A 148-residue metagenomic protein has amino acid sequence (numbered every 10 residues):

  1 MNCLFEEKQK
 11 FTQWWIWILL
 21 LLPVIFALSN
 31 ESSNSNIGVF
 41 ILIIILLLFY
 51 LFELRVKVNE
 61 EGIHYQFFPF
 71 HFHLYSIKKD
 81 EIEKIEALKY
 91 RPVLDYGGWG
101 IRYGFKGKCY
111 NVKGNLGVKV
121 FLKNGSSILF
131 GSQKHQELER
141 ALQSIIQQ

Functional and structural regions predicted by a protein language model:
M1-E31, C109-Y110, Q133-E137: N-terminal membrane-targeting/pre-transmembrane regions
M1-N2, F26-L28, D80, K84-R91 (+1 more regions): Terminal and domain-flanking low-complexity segments
Q9-Q13, N36, H71: Short, structured coil/loop segments at alpha-helix boundaries
W14-W17, H71-I77, G131, E139-L142: A short, polar/proline- and glycine-enriched secondary-structure boundary/capping micro-motif
W15-S29, I41-L47, K78-V93: A broad, low-specificity signal for short, low-complexity segments enriched in glycine/proline and polar/charged
S32-F40: Short, aromatic-rich membrane-interface segments at the entry and exit of alpha-helical transmembrane domains
L46-F68, F72: Transmembrane-cytosolic junction motif
Q66-S126: Non-transmembrane, membrane-adjacent beta-strand/coil modules in membrane-associated proteins and peripheral
